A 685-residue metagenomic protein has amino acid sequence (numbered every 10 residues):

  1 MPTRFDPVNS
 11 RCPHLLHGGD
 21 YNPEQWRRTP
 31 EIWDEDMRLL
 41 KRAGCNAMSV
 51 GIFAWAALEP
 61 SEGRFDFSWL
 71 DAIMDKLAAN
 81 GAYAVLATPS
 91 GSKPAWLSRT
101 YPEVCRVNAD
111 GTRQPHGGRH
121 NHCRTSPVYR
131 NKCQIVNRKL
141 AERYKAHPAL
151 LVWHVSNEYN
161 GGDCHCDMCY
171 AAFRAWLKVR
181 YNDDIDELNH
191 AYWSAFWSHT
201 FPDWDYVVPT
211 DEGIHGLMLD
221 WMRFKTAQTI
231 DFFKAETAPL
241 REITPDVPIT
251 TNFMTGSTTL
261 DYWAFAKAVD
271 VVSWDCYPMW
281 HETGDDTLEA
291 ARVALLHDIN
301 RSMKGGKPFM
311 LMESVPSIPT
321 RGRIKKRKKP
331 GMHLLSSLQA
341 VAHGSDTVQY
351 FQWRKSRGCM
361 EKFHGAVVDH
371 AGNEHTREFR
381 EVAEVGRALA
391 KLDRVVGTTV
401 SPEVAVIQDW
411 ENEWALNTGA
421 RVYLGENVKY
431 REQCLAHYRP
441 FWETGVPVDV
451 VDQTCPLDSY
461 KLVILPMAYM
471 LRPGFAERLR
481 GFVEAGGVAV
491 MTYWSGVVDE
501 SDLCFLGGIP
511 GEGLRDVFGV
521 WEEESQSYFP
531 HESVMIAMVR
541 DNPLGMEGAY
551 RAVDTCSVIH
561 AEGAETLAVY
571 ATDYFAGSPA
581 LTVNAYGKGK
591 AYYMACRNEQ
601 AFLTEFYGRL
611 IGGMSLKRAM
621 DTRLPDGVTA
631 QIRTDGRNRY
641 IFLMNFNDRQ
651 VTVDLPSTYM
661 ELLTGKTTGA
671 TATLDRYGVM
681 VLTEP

Functional and structural regions predicted by a protein language model:
M1-A47, P60, D75-K76, V395: N-terminal carbohydrate-binding accessory modules
H17-R27, F53-S68, P115-Q134, Y159-D163 (+6 more regions): The substrate-binding groove and active-site-proximal loops of carbohydrate-active enzymes, especially glycoside
G19, L40, M48, L77 (+8 more regions): Conserved, mostly hydrophobic/aromatic
Q25-K41, S61-A78, N131, I135 (+4 more regions): Aromatic- and glycine-enriched glycan-recognition loops and surfaces that form the carbohydrate-binding subsites
W26-R42, K139, M254-A264, K329-S337: Short, acidic/polar
D34-R42, S49-R113, E236-I243: Aromatic-lined substrate-binding rim segments of carbohydrate-active enzymes
D110-L295: Polysaccharide-binding and catalytic clefts of secreted carbohydrate-active enzymes
V207, K234, D246, A266 (+1 more regions): Carbohydrate-binding surfaces of carbohydrate-active enzymes
